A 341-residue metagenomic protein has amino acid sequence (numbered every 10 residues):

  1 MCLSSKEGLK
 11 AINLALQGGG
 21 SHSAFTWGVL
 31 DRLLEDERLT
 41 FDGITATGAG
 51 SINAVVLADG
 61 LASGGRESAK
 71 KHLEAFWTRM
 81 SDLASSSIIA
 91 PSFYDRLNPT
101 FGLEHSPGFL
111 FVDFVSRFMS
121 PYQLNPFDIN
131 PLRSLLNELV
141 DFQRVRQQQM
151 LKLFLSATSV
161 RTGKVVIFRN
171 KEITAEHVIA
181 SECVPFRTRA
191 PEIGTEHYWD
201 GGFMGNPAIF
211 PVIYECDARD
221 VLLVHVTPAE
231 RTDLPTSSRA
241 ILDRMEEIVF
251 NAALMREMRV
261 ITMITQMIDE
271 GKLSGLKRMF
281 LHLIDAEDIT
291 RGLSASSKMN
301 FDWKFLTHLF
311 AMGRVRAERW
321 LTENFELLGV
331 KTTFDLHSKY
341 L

Functional and structural regions predicted by a protein language model:
M1-T45, V55-L341: Patatin-like phospholipase
A46, G50: Gly/Ala-rich beta-loop-alpha elbow adjacent to hydrolase catalytic centers
